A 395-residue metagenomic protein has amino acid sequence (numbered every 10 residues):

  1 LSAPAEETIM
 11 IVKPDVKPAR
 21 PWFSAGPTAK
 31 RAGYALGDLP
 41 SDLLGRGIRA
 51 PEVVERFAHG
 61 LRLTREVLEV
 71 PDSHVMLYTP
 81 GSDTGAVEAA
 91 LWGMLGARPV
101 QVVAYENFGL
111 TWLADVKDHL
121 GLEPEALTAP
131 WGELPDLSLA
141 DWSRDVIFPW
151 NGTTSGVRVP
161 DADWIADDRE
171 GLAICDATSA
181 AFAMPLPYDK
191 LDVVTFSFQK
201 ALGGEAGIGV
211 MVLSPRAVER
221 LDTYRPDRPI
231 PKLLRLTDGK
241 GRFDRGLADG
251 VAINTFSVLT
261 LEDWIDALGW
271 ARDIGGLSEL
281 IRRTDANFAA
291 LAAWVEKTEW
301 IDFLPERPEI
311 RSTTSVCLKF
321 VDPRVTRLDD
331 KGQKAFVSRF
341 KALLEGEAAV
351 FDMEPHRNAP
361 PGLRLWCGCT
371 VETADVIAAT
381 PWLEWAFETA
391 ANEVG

Functional and structural regions predicted by a protein language model:
S2-P51: N-terminal "arm"/small-domain region of PLP-dependent enzymes with the aminotransferase-like
G37-A89, G93, Y105-T111, D115 (+1 more regions): Conserved N-terminal alpha-helix of the aminotransferase class I/II PLP-enzyme fold
G85, G93-V146: PLP-dependent aminotransferase-like
P130-F182, V193, A201: Active-site phosphate-binding strand-loop segment of PLP-dependent enzymes
Y188-Q199, G209: Conserved active-site segment immediately N-terminal to the catalytic lysine that forms the internal aldimine
A201-A293: Active-site C-terminal subdomain of aminotransferase-like
E296, W300-A374, A378: Conserved C-terminal alpha-helix-loop-beta "cap" of PLP-dependent enzymes that closes/shapes the active-site mouth
